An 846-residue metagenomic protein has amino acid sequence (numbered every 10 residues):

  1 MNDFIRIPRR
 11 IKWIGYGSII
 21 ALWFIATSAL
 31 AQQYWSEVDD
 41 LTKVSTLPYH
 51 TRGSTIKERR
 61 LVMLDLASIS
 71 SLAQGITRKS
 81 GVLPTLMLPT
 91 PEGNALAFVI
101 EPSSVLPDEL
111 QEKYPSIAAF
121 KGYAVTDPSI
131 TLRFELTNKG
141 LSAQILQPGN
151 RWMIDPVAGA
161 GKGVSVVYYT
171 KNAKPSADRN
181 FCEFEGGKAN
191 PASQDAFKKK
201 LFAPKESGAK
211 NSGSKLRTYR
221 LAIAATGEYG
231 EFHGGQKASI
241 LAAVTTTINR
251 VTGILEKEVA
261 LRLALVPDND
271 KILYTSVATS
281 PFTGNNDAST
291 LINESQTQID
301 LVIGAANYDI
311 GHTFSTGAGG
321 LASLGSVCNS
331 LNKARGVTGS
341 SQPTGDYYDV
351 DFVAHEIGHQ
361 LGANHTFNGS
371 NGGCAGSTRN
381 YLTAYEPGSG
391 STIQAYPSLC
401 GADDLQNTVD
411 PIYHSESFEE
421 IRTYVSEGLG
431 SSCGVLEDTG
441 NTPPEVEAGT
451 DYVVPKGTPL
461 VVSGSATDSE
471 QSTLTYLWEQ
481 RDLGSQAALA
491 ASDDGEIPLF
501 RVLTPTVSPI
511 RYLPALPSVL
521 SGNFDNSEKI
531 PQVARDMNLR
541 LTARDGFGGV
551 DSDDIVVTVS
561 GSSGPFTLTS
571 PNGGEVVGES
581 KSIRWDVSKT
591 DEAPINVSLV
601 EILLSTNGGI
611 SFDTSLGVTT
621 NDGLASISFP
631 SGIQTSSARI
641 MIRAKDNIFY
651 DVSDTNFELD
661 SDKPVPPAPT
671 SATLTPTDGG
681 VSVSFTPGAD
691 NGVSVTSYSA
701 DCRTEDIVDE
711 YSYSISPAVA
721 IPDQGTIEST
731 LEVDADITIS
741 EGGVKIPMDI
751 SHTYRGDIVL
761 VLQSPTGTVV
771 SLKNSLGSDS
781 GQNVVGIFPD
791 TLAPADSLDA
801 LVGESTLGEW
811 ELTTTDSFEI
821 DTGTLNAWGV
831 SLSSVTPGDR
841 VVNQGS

Functional and structural regions predicted by a protein language model:
A31-G159, T290: N-terminal prosegments of processed precursors
Q33-P48, G53, G163-V327: Fold-level signature of zinc-dependent metallopeptidase catalytic domains
V266-T290, S326-V409, E479, G484-A488: The catalytic-center signature of Zn2+-dependent metalloproteases
V454, G464-E470, D545, D586-A593 (+4 more regions): Extracellular acidic, Ser/Thr/Pro-rich low-complexity tracts
Q471-T475, D591-I602, G688-D706: Solvent-exposed loop/turn segments flanking beta-strands in beta-repeat/beta-sandwich domains
A490-D525, D613-G617, S697-I707, P837-S846: Recognizes extended acidic, P/S/T-rich segments that occur within or adjacent to Ig-like beta-sandwich modules
S631-Q634, E658-L659, I707-D839: Loop and turn regions of beta-sandwich accessory domains that flank beta-strands and are enriched in small/polar
D662-S694: Pro/Thr/Ser/Gly-rich low-complexity, intrinsically disordered linker/stalk tracts
